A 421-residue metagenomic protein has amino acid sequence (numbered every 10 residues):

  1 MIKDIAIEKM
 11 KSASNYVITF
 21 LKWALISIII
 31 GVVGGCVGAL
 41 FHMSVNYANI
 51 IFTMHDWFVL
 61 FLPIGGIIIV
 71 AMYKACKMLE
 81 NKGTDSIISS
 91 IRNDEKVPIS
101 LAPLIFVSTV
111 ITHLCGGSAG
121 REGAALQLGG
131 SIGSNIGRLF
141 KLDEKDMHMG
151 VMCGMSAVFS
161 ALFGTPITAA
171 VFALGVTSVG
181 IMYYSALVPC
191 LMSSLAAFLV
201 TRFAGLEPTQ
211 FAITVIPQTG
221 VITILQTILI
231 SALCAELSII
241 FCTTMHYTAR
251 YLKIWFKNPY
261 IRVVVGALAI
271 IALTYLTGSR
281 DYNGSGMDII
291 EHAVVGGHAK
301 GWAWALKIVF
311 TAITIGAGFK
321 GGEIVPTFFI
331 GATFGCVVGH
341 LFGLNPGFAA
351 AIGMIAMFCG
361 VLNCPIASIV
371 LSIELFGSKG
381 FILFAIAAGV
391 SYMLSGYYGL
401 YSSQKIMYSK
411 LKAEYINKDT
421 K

Functional and structural regions predicted by a protein language model:
M1-K421: Alpha-helical transmembrane segments and immediately membrane-proximal extracytoplasmic
